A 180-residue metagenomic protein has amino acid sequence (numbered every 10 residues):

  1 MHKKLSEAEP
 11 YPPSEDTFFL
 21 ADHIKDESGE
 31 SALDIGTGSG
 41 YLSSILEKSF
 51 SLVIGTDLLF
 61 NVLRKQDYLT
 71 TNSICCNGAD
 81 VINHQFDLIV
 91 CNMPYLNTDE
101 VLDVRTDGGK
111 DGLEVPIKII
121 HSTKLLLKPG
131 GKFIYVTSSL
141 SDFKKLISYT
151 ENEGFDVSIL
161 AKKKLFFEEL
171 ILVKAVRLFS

Functional and structural regions predicted by a protein language model:
H2-P13: Class I SAM-dependent methyltransferase Rossmann-like catalytic core, especially the SAM/SAH-binding loop
P12, D16, D111, V115 (+1 more regions): Soluble or luminal CAZymes and related metallo-dependent hydrolases
P13-C91, Y95-T98: Conserved SAM/SAH cofactor-binding pocket of Class I
D16, Y41, F167-K174: Short hydrophobic/aromatic beta-strand or adjacent loop that forms the aromatic wall/cage of a ligand/substrate-binding
T56, G109, Y135-V136: Active-site-adjacent beta-strand anchor residues
M93-K118: Mobile active-site "lid"/loop adjacent to the S-adenosyl-L-methionine
V115-L172: Conserved Class I SAM-dependent methyltransferase catalytic core
F179-S180: Flexible, glycine-/basic-rich loop-and-beta segments that form/coincide with the SAM-dependent methyltransferase
